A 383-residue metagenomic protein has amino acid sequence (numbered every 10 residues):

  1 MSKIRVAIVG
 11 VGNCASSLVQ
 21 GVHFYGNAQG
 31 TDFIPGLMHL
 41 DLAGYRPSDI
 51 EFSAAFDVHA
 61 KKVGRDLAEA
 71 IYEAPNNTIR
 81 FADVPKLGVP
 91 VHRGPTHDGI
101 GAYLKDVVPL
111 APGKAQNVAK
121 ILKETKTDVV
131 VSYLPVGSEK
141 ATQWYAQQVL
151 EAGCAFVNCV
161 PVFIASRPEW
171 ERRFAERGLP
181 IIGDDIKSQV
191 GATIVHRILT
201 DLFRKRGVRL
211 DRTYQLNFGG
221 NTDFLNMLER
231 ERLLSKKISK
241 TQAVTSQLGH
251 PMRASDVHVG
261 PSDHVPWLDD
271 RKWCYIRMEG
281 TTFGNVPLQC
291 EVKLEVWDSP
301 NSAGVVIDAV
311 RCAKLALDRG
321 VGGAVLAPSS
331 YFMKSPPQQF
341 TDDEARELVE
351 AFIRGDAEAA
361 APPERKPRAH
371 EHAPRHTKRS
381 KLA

Functional and structural regions predicted by a protein language model:
M1-Y145, L233-K237, C274: N-terminal glycine-/serine-/threonine-rich beta1-alpha1-beta2 phosphate-ribose binding loop of Rossmann-like
V9, S48-E51, K62, E73-N76 (+2 more regions): Active-site-lining helix/loop region of Rossmann-like oxidoreductase modules
G10-S16, L134-K140, V160-S166, K187-T193 (+1 more regions): Gly/Ser/Thr-rich loops at beta-strand to alpha-helix junctions that form or flank small-molecule/cofactor-binding
V19-G21, R65-A68, P168-E171, I194-H196 (+1 more regions): Short acidic, glycine/serine/threonine-rich loops at helix termini
H39, C274-A383: C-terminal active-site/capping subdomain that shapes the small-molecule cofactor and substrate pocket of enzyme
V130-S132, F156-C159, I182-D185, T213: Short catalytic-loop micro-motif centered on adjacent basic/acidic residues
V136-E151, C159-P180: Rossmann-fold NAD(P)-binding glycine/threonine-rich loop
R173-I186, G207, D211: Rossmann-fold dehydrogenase core element
